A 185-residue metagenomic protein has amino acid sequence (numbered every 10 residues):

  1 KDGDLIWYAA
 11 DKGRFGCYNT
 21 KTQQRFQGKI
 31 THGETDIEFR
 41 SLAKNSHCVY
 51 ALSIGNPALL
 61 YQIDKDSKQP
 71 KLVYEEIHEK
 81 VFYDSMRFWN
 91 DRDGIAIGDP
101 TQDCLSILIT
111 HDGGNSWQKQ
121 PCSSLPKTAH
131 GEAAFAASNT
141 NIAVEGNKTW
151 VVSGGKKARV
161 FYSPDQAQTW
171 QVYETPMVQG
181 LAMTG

Functional and structural regions predicted by a protein language model:
K1, I37-A43, K80-R87, M183-G185: Repeated scaffold domains used in trafficking and secretory/extracellular systems, primarily beta-propellers
K1-G13: Beta-strand-rich domains and repeat architectures in extracellular enzymes and scaffolds, especially beta-propellers
D2-G3, K44-S46, W89-D91, V144-G146: Residue-level detector of Asp-centered blade-edge/turn motifs that repeat once per structural unit in beta-propeller
L5-W7, C48-Y50, R92-A96, K148-W150: Entry beta-strands of beta-propeller and related beta-repeat scaffolds
A10, L52-I54, A96-D99, V152-G155: Recurrent small/Gly-Pro-centered beta-turn motifs in extracellular repeat architectures
K12-H32, P57-H78, I107-P126, R159-G180: Asp-box/BNR beta-propeller loop motif
F39, A134-N141: Signature of short aromatic-glycine-proline-rich micro-motifs recurring in repeat-based ectodomains
